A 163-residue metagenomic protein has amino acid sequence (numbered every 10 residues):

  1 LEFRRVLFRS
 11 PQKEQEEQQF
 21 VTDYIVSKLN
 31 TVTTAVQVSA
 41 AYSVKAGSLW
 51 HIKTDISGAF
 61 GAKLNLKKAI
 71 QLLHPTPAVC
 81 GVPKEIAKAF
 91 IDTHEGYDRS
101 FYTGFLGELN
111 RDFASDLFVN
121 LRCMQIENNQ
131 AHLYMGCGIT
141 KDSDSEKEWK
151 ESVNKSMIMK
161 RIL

Functional and structural regions predicted by a protein language model:
R4-D92: Contiguous alpha-helical scaffold segments within structured protein domains that host functional hotspots
I56-L163: Conserved hydrophobic core element of enzyme catalytic domains
